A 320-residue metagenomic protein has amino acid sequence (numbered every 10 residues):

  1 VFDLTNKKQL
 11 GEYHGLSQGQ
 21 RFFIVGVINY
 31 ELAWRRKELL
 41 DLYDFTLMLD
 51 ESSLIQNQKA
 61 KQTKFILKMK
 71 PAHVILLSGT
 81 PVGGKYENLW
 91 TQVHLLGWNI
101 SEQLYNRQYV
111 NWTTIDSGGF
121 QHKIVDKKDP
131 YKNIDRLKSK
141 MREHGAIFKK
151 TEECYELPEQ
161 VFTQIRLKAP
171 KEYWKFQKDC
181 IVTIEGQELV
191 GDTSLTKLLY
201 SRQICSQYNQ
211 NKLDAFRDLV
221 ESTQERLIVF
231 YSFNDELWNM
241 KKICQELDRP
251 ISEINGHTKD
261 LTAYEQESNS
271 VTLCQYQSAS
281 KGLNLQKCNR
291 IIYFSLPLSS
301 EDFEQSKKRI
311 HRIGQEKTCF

Functional and structural regions predicted by a protein language model:
V1-Q9, I100-L104, I228, Q245-D260: Conserved RecA-like helicase motor-core motifs
L10-T46, K64: Conserved helix/coil segment N-terminal to the catalytic DExD/H
V27-I28, H73-G79, L273-C274: Structural recognition of the conserved hydrophobic beta-strand(s) that form the central parallel beta-sheet of P-loop
N29, Q56, L237, P250-F320: Conserved RecA-like P-loop NTPase helicase motor core
A33, L49, L54-Q58, G83-G84 (+2 more regions): Catalytic P-loop NTPase motifs of RecA-like helicase/translocase cores
L40, L54-L67, S300-E301: Substrate-gripping "pore-loop 1 plus following alpha2 helix"
T46, L54, T63-T151, Q315: Conserved P-loop NTPase motor "coupling/switch" region that bridges the ATPase
E152-E246: Conserved helicase/translocase motor-coupling segment
